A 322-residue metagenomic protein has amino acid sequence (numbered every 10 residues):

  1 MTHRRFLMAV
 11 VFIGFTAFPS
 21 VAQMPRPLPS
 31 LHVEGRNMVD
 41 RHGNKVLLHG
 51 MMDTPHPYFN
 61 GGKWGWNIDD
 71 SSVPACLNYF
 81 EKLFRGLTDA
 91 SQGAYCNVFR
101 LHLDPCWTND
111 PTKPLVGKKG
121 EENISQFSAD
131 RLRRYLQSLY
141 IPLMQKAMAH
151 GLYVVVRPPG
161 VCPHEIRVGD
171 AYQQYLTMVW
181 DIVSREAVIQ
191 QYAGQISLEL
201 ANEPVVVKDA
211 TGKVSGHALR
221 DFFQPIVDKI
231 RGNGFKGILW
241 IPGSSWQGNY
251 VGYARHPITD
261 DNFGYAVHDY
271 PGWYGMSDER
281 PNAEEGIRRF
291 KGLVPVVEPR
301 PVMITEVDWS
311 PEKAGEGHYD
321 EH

Functional and structural regions predicted by a protein language model:
M1-M8: Bacterial N-terminal signal peptides that target proteins for export
M8-A17: Bacterial N-terminal signal peptides
G14, A22-Y95, N109-E122: Non-catalytic accessory regions flanking glycosidase/transglycosidase catalytic cores in CAZymes
S20-V21, W240: Signal peptide processing junction and immediate N-terminal pro/mature segment of secreted/exported proteins
L28-L31, F59-N78, R167-S197, A201-H322: Extracellular glycoside hydrolase catalytic/binding regions
M51-T54, L101-D104, H268-Y270: Short loop/turn segments at strand-loop or loop-helix junctions that form parts of catalytic or ligand-binding pockets
D70-V98, L103, W107-S197, A218-K229: An active-site-proximal structural segment forming one wall of the substrate-binding cleft that immediately precedes
